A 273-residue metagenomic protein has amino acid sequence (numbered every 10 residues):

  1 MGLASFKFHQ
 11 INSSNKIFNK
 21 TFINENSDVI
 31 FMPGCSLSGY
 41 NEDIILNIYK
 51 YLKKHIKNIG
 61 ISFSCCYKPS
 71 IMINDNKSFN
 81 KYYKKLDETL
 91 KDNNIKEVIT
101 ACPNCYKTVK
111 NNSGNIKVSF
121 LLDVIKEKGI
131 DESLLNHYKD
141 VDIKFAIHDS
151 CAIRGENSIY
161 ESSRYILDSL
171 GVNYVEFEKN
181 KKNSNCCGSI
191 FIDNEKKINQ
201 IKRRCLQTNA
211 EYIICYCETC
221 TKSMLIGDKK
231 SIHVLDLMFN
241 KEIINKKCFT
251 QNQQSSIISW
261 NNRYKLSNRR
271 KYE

Functional and structural regions predicted by a protein language model:
M1-G114, Q253-E273: Iron-sulfur-cluster electron-transfer modules
G34-S38, S62-N74, I99-T108, H148-E156 (+2 more regions): Local cysteine-cluster metal-coordination motifs and their immediate loop/turn environment, predominantly Fe-S cluster
I48, Y82-L86, S162-S163, Q200-R204: A general structural detector for well-ordered alpha-helical segments in enzyme core domains, enriched
K53-S62, D87-I95, V172-S184, K202-I214: Immediate flanking context of iron-sulfur cluster ligation sites
G60, S133-N136, D140-K196: Redox- and metal-dependent alpha/beta enzyme cores, enriched for Fe-S-associated oxidoreductases and cofactor-handling
D75-K77, N111-S113, S163-I166, F191-C205 (+1 more regions): Iron-sulfur (Fe-S) cluster-binding segments and ferredoxin-like electron-carrier domains, especially [2Fe-2S]
N115-V141, F177-N185, D228-R263: Short, flexible loop segments at boundaries between secondary-structure elements
L170-E178, D193-R204, K246-F249, W260 (+1 more regions): Long, compositionally biased charged/polar accessory segments in the mid-to-C-terminal portions of proteins
